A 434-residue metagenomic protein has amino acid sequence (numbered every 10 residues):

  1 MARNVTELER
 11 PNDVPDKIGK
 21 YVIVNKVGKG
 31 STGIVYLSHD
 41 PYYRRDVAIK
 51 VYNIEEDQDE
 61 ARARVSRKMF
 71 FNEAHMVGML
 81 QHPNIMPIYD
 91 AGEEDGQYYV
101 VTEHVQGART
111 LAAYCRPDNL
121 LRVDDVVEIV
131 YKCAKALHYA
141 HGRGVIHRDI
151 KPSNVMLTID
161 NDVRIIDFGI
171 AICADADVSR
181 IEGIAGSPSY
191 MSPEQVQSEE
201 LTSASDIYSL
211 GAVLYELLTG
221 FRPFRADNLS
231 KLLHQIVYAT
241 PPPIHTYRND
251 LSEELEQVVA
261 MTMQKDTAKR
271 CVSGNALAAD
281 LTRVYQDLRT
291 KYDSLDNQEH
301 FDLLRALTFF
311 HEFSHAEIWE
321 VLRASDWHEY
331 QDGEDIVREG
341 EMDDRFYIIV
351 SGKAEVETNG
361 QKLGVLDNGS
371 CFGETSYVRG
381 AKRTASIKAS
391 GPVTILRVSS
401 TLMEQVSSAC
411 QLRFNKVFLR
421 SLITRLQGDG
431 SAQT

Functional and structural regions predicted by a protein language model:
E56-M79: AlphaC helix of the eukaryotic protein kinase fold
A91: Activation-segment/catalytic-loop signature of the eukaryotic protein kinase fold
D95-T110: Conserved short submotifs of the Hanks-type protein kinase catalytic core that shape the nucleotide-binding pocket
T110-L121: AlphaC helix of the protein kinase catalytic domain
I129-V130: Activation segment signature within eukaryotic-like protein kinase domains
K135-V145: Protein kinase catalytic-loop region centered on the HRD/HxD motif
